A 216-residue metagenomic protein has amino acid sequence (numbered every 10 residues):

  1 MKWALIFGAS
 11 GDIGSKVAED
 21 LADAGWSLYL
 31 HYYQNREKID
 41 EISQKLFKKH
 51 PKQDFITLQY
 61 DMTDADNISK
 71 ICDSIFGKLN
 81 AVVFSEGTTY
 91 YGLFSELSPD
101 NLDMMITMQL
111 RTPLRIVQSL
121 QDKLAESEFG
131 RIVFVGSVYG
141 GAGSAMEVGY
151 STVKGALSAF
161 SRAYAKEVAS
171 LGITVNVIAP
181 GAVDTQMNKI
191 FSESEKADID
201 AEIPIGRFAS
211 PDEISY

Functional and structural regions predicted by a protein language model:
S10-G11: Conserved glycine-rich cofactor-binding loop
W26-E41: Conserved glycine-rich Rossmann-like NAD(P)H-binding loop of the short-chain dehydrogenase/reductase
L93-F94, S98-I106, N188, I199: Substrate-binding pocket helix/loop in short-chain dehydrogenase/reductase
V117, V153, S161: Active-site helix of classical SDR
D122, K166-E167: Alpha-helical segment proximal to the catalytic Tyr-Lys
S137: Residue(s) in the substrate-gating loop at a strand-loop-helix junction that position the organic substrate next
S170, V177, D198-Y216: C-terminal helical subdomain
